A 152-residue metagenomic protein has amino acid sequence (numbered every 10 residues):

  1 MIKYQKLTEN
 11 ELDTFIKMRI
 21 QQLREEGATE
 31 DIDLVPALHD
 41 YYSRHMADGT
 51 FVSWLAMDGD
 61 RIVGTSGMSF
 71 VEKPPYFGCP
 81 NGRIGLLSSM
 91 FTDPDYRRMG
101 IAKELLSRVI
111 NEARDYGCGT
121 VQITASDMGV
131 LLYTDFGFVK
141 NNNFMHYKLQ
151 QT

Functional and structural regions predicted by a protein language model:
K3-K17: A short beta-loop-alpha structural element at the N-terminal edge of CoA-dependent acyl/N-acetyltransferase catalytic
I20-Y42, G82: Conserved GNAT-fold acetyl-CoA-binding loop/helix
S43-L55, L86: A short helix-loop-beta-strand connector motif used in the catalytic cores of GNAT acetyltransferases and, in some
L55, R61-F70, L86, F91: Conserved beta-strand in the GNAT
G78-P94, N143-H146: Conserved acetyl-CoA binding element of GNAT-fold acetyltransferases
Y96, G100-R108: Conserved acetyl-CoA pyrophosphate-binding loop and the N-cap/start of the following alpha-helix in GNAT-like
L106, A113-A125: Conserved GNAT acetyl-CoA-binding A-motif
V121-L131, H146-Q151: Conserved beta-strand-loop-alpha-helix junction that forms the acyl-donor binding cleft
